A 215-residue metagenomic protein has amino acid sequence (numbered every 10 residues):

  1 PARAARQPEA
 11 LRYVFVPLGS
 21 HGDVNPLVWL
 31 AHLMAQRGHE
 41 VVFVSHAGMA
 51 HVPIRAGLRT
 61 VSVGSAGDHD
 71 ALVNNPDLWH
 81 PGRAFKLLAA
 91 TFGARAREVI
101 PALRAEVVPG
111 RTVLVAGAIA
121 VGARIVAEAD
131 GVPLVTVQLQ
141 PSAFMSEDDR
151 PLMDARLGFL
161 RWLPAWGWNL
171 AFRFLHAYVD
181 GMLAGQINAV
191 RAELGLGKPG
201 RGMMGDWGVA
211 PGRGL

Functional and structural regions predicted by a protein language model:
A2-V61: N-terminal subdomain of nucleotide-sugar transferases
A47-L215: Nucleotide-sugar-dependent glycosyltransferase catalytic domains
